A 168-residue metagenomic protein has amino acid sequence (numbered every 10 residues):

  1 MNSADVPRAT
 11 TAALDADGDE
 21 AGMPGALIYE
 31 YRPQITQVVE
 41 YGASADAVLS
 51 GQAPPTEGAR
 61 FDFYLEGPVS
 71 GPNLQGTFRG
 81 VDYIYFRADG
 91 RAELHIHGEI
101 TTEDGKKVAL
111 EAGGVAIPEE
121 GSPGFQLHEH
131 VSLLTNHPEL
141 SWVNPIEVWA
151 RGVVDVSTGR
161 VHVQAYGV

Functional and structural regions predicted by a protein language model:
N2-V168: Beta-strand-enriched cores of mature, soluble protein domains
